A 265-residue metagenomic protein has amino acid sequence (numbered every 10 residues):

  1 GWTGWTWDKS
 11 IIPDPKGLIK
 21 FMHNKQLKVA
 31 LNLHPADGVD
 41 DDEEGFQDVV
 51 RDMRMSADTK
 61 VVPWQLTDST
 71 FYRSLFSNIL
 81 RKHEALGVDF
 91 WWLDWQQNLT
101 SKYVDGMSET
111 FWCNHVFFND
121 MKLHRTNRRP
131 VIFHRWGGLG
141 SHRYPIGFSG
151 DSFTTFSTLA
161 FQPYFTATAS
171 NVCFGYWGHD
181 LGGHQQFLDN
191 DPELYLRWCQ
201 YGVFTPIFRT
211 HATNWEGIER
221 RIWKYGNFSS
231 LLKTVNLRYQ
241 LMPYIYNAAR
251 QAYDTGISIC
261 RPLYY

Functional and structural regions predicted by a protein language model:
G1-Y265: Catalytic-domain carbohydrate-binding cleft regions of carbohydrate-active enzymes
